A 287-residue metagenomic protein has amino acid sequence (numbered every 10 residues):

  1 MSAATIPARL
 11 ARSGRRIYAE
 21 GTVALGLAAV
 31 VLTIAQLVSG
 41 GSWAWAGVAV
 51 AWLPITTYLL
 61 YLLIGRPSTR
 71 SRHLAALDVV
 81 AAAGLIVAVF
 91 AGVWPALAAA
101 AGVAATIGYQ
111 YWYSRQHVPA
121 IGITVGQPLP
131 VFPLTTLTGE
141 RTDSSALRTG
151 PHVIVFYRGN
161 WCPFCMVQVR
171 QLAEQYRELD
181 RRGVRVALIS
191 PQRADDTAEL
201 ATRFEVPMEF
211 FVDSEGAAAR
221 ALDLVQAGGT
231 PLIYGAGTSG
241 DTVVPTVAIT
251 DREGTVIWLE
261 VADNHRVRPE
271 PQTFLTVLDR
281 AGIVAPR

Functional and structural regions predicted by a protein language model:
M1-Y58: Membrane-anchoring/interfacial helices and their immediately flanking loops in integral membrane proteins
I34-G47, I64-R70, V89-A98: Membrane-helix interface and helix-disruption motif detector
W52-R70, G84-A88: Canonical alpha-helical transmembrane segments
H73-I121: Transmembrane alpha-helices and immediately adjacent membrane-cytoplasm interface residues in multi-pass integral
Q116-S145: N-terminal "domain-start" segment that seeds a small globular fold
D143-Q168, L172: Short active-site neighborhood of thiol/selenol oxidoreductases, capturing the structured segment around
Q168-A219: Structural microenvironment flanking redox-active thiols in thiol-disulfide oxidoreductases
G237-R287: Thiol-/selenol-based redox modules, centered on thioredoxin-like and closely related oxidoreductase domains
